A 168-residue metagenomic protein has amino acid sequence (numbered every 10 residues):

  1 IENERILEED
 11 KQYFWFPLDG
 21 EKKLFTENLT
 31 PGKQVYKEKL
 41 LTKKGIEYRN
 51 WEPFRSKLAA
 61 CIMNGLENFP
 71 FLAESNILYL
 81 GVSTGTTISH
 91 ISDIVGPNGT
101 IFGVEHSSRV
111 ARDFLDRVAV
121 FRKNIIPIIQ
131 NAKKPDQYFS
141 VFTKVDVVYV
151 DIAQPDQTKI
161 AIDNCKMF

Functional and structural regions predicted by a protein language model:
I1-Y48: N-terminal auxiliary segments of SAM/dcSAM-dependent transferases
P31, V35-E38, E52-N76: Conserved alpha-helix/loop element of class I SAM-dependent methyltransferases that forms part of the SAM/SAH-binding
I62, G81, V148: Residue-level signature of catalytic and energy-coupling elements of molecular machines, predominantly ATP/GTP-dependent
F71-G85, I101-F102: Conserved class I S-adenosyl-L-methionine
S83-P97: Conserved SAM-binding loop of SAM-dependent methyltransferases across substrates and taxa, primarily the Class I
S92-G96, I160-F168: A short glycine-rich, Lys/Arg-flanked "PGG" loop and its adjoining helix->strand segment in the class I
F102-V145, Y149, A153-Q157: S-adenosyl-L-methionine
